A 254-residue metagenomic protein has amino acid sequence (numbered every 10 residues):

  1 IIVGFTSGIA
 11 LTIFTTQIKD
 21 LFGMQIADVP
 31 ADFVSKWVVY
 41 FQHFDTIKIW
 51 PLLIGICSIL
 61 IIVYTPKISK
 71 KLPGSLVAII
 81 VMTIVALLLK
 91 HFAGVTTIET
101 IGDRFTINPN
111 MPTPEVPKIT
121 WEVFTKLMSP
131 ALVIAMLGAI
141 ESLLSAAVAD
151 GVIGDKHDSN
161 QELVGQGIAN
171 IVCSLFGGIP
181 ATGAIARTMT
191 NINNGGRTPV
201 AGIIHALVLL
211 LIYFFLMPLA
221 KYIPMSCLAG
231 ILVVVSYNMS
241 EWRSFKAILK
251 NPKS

Functional and structural regions predicted by a protein language model:
I1-S254: Transmembrane helical cores of multi-pass ion-transport proteins
